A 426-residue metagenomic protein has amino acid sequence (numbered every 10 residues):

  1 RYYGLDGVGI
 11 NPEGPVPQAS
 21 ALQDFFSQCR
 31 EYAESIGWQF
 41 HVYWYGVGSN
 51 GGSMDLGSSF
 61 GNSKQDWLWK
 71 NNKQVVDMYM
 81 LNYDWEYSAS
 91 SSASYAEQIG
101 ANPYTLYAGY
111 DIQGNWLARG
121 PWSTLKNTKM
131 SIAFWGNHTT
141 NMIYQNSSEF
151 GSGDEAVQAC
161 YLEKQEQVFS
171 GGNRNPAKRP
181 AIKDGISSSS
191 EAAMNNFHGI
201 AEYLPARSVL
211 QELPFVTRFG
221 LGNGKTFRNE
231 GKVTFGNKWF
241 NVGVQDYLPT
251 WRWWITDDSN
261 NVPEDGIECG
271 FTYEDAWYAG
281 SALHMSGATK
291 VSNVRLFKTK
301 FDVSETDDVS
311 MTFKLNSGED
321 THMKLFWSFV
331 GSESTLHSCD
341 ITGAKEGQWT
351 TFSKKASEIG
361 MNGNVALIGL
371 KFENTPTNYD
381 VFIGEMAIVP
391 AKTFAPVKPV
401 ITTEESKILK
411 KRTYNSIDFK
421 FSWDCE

Functional and structural regions predicted by a protein language model:
R1-S91: Chitinase-like catalytic core of GlcNAc-active glycosidases
L106, Y110-P263: Substrate-binding cleft of secreted/luminal carbohydrate-active enzymes
P249, S292-M323, F352-A356, M386 (+2 more regions): Extra-cytoplasmic beta-strand recognition segments
P263-R295: Short carbohydrate-recognition loop motifs
M311, T351-V389: Extracellular beta-strand ligand-recognition surfaces/modules
S332-N364: Extracellular carbohydrate recognition and processing domains and analogous Trp-centered ligand-binding platforms
F394-K407: Proline-enriched interdomain boundary motifs that mark the N-terminal boundary and often initiate the first structured
T403, K410-C425: Conserved aromatic anchor
